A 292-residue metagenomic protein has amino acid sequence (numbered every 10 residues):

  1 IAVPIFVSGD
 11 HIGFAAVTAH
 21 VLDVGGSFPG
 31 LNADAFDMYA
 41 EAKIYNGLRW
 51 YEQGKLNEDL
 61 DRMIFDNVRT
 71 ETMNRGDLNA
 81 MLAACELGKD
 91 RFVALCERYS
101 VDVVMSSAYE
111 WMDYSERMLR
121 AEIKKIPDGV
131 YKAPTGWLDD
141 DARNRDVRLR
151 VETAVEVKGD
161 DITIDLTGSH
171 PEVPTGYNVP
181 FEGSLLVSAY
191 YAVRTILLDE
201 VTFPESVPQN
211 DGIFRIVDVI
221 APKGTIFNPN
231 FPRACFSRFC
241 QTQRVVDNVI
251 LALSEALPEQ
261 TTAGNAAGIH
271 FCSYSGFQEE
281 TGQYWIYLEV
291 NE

Functional and structural regions predicted by a protein language model:
I1-E292: Glycine/proline-enriched, intrinsically flexible loops and inter-domain linkers
